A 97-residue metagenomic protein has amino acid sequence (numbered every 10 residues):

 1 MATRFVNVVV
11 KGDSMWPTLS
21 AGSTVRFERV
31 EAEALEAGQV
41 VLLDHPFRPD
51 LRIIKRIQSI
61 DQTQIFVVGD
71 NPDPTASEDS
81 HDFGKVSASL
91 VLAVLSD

Functional and structural regions predicted by a protein language model:
M1-D97: Extended hydrophobic leader/signal-anchor segments used for secretion and membrane insertion
